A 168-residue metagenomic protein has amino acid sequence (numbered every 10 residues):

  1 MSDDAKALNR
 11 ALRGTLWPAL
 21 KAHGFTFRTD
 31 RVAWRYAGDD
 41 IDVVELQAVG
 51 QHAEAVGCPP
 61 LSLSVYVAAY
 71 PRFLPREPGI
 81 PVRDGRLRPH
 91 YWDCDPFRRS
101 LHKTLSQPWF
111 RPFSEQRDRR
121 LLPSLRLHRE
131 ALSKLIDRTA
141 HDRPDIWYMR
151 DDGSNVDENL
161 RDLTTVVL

Functional and structural regions predicted by a protein language model:
M1-T15, F27, W34-L168: Intrinsically disordered, low-complexity regulatory regions enriched in serine/threonine/proline and acidic residues
L20: Pyridoxal 5′-phosphate
